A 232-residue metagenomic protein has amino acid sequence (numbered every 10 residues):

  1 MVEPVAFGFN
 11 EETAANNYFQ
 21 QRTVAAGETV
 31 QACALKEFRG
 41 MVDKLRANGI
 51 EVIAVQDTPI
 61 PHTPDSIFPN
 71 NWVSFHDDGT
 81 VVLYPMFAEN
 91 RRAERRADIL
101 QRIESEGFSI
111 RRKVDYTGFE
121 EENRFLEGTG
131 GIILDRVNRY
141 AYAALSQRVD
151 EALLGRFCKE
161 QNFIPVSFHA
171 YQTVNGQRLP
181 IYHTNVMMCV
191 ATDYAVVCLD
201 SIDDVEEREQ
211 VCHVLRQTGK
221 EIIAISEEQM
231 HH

Functional and structural regions predicted by a protein language model:
M1-H232: The feature marks the mature, well-folded catalytic cores of soluble enzymes
